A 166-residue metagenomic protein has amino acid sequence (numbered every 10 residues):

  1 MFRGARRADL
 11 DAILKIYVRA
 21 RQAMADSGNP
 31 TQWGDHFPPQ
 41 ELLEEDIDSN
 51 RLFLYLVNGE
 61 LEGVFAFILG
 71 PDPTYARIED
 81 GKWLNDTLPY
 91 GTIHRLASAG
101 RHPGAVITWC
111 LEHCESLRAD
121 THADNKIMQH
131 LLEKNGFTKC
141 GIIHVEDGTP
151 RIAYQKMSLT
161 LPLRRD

Functional and structural regions predicted by a protein language model:
M1-K15: A short beta-loop-alpha structural element at the N-terminal edge of CoA-dependent acyl/N-acetyltransferase catalytic
Q22-E41: Conserved GNAT-fold acetyl-CoA-binding loop/helix
S49-F67: Conserved beta-hairpin
A66-R101: Conserved acyl-donor/pantetheine-binding loop and adjacent beta-alpha core of acyl/acetyltransferases and related
T92, H113-D124: Conserved GNAT acetyl-CoA-binding A-motif
R95-E112, Q129-K134: Conserved acetyl-CoA-binding loop-helix of GNAT-fold acetyltransferases
S98, A119-H130, D147: Conserved beta-strand-loop-alpha-helix junction that forms the acyl-donor binding cleft
D120, T138-I152: Conserved catalytic-core motifs of GNAT/GCN5-like acyltransferases
